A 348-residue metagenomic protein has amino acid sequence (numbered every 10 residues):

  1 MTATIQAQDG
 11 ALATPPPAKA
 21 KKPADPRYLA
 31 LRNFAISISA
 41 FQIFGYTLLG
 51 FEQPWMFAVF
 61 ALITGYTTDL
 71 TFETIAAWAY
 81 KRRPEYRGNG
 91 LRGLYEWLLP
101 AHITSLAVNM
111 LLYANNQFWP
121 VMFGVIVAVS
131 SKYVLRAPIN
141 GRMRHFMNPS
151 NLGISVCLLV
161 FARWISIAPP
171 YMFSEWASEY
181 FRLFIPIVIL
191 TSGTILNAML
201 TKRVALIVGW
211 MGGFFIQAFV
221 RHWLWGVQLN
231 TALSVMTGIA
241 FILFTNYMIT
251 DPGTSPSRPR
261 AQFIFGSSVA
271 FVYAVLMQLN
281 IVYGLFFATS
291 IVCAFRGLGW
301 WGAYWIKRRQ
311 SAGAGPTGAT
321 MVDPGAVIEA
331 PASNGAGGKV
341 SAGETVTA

Functional and structural regions predicted by a protein language model:
T2-K81, E85-Y86: N-terminal signal-anchor module of multipass membrane proteins
P16-A18, F34-E52, D69-L70, I103-L112 (+2 more regions): Membrane-embedded alpha-helical segments in integral membrane proteins
A20-S37, Q217-G325: C-terminal transmembrane helix-loop-helix hairpin of multi-pass membrane proteins
S37, F57-D69, E73, P100-V108 (+15 more regions): Alpha-helical transmembrane segments in multi-pass membrane proteins
Q53-T64, A114-I126, Y171-P186, L229-A240: Structural signature of hydrophobic alpha-helical transmembrane segments
T68-N89, A128-M143, L190-K202, T245-S255: C-terminal ends of transmembrane helices
R83-S178: Membrane-interface helix-loop-helix junctions at boundaries between adjacent transmembrane segments
F161-I216: Internal active-site segments that recognize and position negatively charged phosphoryl groups and nucleotide moieties
